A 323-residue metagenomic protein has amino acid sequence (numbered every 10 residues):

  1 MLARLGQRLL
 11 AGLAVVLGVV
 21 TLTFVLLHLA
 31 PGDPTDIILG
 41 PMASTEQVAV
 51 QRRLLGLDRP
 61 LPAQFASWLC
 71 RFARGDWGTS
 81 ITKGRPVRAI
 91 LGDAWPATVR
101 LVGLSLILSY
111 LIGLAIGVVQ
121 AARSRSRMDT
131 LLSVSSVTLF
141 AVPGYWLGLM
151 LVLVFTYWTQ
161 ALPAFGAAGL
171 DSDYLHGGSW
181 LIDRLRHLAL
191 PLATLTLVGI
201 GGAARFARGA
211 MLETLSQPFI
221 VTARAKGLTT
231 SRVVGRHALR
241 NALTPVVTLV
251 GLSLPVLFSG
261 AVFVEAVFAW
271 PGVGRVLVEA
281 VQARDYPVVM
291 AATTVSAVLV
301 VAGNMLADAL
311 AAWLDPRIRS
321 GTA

Functional and structural regions predicted by a protein language model:
L2-R4, L91-M128, G144, Y157 (+1 more regions): Alpha-helical transmembrane segments of integral membrane proteins, especially multi-pass inner/plasma-membrane
G6-V16: N-terminal signal-anchor/signal peptide hydrophobic helix marking the start of the first transmembrane segment
G12, A94, T98, V134-V137 (+3 more regions): Residue-level signal for discrete positions within transmembrane alpha-helices of multi-pass small-molecule
V16-A66, F155, T159-L181: Hydrophobic alpha-helical transmembrane segments of membrane transport/permease proteins and related membrane-embedded
L17-T21, L61, G103-I107, M150-L151 (+2 more regions): Hydrophobic alpha-helical transmembrane segments of multi-pass integral membrane proteins
T23-L29, R59, C70, S135-G166 (+2 more regions): Membrane-water interface segments at the C-terminal ends of transmembrane alpha-helices in multi-pass inner-membrane
A43-D76, I220, F268-E279: Short hydrophobic, aromatic-rich alpha-helical segments embedded in or entering the lipid bilayer of multi-pass
D58-L114: An internal, D/E-rich "acidic patch" concept
